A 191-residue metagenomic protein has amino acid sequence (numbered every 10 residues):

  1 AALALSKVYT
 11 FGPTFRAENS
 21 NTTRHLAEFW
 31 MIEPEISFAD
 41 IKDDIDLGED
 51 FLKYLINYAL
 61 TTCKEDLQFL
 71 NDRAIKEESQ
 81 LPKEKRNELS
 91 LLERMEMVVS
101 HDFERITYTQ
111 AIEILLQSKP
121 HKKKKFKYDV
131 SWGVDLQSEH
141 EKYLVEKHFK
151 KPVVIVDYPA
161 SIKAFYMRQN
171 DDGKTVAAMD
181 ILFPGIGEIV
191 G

Functional and structural regions predicted by a protein language model:
A1-N57, D72-G191: A translation/RNA-centric and nucleic-acid-associated enzymatic feature enriched in Class II aminoacyl-tRNA synthetases
T61-N71: Flexible, glycine/charged-enriched surface loops at secondary-structure junctions
